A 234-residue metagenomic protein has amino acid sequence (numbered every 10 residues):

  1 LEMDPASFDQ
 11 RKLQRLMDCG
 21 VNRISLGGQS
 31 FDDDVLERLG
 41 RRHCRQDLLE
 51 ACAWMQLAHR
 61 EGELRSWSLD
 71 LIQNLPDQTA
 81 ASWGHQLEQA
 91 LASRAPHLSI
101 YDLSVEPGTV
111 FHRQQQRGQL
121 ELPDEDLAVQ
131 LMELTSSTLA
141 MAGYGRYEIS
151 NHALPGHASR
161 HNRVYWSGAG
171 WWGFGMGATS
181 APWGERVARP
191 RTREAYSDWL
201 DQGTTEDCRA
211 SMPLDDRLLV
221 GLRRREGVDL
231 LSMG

Functional and structural regions predicted by a protein language model:
E2-G234: C-terminal scaffold of the Radical SAM
